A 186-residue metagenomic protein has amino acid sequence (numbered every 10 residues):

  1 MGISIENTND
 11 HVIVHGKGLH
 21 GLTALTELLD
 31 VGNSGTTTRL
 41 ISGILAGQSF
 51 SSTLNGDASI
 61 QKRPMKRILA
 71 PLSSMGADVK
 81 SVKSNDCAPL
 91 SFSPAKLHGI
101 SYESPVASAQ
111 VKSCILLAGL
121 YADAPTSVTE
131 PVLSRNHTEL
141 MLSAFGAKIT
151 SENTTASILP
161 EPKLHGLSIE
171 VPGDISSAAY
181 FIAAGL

Functional and structural regions predicted by a protein language model:
M1-L186: Structural preference for solvent-exposed beta-strand-turn elements and adjacent flexible terminal/loop segments within
